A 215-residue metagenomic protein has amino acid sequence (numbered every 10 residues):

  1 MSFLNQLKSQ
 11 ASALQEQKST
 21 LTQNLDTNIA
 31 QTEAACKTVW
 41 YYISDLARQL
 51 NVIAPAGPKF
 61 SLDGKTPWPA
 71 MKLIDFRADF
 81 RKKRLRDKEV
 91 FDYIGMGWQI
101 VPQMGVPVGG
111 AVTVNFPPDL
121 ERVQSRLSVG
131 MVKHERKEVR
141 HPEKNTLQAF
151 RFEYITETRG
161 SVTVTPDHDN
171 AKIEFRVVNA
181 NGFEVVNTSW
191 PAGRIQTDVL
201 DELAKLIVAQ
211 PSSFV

Functional and structural regions predicted by a protein language model:
M1-N5: Short acidic, low-complexity intrinsically disordered linear motifs used for protein-protein interactions
Q6, Q10-L62: Contiguous, amphipathic alpha-helical segments that mediate oligomerization or scaffolding in large protein assemblies
K8-A11, Q15, M104, V164 (+1 more regions): Extended, folded cores of ATP/NTP-driven motor/assembly subunits in large transport and secretion machines
V39, K88-V90, D167: Solvent-exposed loop and beta-edge segments used for protein-protein assembly and interaction
A56, V90-I94, D169-A171: Residues at beta-strand starts and edge strands
L62, P69-P142: Aromatic- and glycine-enriched beta-alpha-beta binding-site module
K65-P69, Q99-Q103, D167-D169, V178-G182: Generic structural motif
E135-V215: Glycine-rich, aromatic-bearing surface loops/beta-hairpins
